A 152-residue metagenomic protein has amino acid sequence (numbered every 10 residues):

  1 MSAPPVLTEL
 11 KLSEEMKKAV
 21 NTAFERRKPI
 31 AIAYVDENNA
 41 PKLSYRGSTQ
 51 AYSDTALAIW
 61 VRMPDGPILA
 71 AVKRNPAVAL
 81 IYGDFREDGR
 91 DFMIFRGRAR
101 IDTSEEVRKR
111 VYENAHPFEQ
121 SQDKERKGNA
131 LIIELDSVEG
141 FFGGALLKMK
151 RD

Functional and structural regions predicted by a protein language model:
M1-D152: Binding-site signature for planar aromatic cofactors or substrates
